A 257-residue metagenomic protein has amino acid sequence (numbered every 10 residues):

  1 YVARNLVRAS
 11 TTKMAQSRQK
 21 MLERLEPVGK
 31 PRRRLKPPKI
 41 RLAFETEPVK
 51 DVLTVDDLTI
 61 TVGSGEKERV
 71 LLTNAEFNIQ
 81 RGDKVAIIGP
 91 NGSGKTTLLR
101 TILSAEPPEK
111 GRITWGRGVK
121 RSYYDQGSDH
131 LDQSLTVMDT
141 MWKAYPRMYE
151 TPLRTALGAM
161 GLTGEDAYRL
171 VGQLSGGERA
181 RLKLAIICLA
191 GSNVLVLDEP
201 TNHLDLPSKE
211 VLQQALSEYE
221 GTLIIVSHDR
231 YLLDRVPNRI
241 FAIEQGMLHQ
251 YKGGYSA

Functional and structural regions predicted by a protein language model:
Y1-L72: Flexible nucleotide-interacting loop at or near the entrance of a catalytic core
F44-A257: ABC ATP-binding cassette signature C-motif
